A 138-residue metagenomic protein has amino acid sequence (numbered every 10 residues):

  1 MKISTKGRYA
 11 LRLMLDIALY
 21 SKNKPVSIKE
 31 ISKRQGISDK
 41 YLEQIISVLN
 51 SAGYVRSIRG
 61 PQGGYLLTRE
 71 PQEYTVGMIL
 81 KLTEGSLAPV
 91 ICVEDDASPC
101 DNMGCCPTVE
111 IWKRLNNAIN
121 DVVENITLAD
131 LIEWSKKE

Functional and structural regions predicted by a protein language model:
I3-T5, Y9-L11, L15-I37: N-terminal helix-turn-helix DNA-binding core of bacterial DNA-binding proteins
K33, N50-S51: Alpha-helical residues within the helix-turn-helix
K40: Key DNA-contact positions within bacterial/archaeal DNA-binding proteins
I46-S47: Short, hydrophobic-biased segments on the C-terminal half of alpha helices that form "recognition helices"
S51-Y54, L82: Residue cluster at the C-terminal edge of the helix-turn-helix DNA-binding motif
Y54-P61, L66-L67: Beta-hairpin "wing" of winged helix-turn-helix
T68-E138: Non-DNA-binding regulatory cores of transcription-related proteins, predominantly C-terminal effector-binding
